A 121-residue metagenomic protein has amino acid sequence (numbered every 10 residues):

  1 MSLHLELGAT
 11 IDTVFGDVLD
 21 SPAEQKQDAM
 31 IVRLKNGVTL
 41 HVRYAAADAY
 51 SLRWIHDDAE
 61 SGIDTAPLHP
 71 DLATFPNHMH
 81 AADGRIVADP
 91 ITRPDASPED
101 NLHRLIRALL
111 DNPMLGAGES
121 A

Functional and structural regions predicted by a protein language model:
M1-L3, H69-A121: Mixed-charge, Lys/Arg-enriched low-complexity segments
M1-L40, A45-D48, G116-A121: Negatively charged, low-complexity tracts enriched in Asp/Glu with abundant Ser/Thr
D20, I55, H80-D83: Short linear sequence elements within intrinsically disordered, low-complexity coil regions
L40-L68: Short, conserved beta-strand/beta-arch hydrophobic-aromatic motifs that form part of recognition grooves or interface
